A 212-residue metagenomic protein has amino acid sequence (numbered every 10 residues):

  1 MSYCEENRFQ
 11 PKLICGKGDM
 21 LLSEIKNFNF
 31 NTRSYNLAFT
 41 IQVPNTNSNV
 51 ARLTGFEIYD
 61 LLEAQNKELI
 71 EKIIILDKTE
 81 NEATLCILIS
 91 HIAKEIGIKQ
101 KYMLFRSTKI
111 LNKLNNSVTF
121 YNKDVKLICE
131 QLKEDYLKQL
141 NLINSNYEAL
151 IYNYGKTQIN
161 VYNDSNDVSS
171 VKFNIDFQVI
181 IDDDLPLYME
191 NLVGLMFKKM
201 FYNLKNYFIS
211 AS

Functional and structural regions predicted by a protein language model:
S2-S212: Eukaryotic helix-grip
